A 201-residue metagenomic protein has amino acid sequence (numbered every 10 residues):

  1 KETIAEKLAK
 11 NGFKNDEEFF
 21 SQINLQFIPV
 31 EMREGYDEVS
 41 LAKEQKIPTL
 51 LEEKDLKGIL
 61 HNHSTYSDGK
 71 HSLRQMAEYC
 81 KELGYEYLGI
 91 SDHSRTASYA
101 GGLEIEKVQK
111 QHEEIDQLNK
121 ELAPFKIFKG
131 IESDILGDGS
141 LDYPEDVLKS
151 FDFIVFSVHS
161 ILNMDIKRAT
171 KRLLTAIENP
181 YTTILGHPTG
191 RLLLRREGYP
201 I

Functional and structural regions predicted by a protein language model:
K1-L56, Q75, Y99-I201: Extended substrate/RNA-proximal surfaces in nucleic-acid metabolism proteins
L56-G69, I90-T96, I184-G190: Histidine-centered catalytic micro-motifs
H61, Y85-Y87, L162: Broad hydrophobic/π-residue packing in well-ordered secondary structure
G69-E86, S91-A100: Metal-associated gating/positioning segment near the N- to mid-region
